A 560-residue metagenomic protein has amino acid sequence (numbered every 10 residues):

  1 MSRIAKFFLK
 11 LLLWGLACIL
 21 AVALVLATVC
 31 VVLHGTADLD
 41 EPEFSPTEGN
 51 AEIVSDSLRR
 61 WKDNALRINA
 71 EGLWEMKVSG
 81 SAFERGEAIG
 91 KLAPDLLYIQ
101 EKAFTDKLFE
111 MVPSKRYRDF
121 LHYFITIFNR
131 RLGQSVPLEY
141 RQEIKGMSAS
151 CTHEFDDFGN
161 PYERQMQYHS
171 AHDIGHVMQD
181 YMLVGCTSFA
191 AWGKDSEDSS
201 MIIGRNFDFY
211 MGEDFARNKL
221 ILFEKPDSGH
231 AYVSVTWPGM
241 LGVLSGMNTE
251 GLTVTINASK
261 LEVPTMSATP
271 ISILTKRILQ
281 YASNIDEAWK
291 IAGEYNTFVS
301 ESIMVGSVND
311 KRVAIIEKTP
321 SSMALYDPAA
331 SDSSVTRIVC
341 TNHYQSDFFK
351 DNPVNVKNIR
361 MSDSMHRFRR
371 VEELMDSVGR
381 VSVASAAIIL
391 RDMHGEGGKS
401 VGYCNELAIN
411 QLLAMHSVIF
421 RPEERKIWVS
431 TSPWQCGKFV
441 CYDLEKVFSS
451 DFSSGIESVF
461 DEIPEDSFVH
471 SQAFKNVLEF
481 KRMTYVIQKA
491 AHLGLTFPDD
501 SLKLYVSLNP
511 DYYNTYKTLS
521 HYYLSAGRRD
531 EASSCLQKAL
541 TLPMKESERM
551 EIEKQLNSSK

Functional and structural regions predicted by a protein language model:
M1-L24: N-terminal Sec-pathway targeting helices
F8, L12, D227-G229, V233-V235 (+5 more regions): Mixed-charge, polar/low-complexity N-terminal
L9, L13, Y123, A190 (+8 more regions): Short, well-ordered helical secondary-structure segments
V22-Q179, L279-I315, P320-M323, A329-S534 (+2 more regions): C-terminus-biased signal that marks the final domain/tail of proteins
R164-L274, L413-M415, I419, I427-S430: Internal mixed beta-strand/loop scaffold within catalytic domains of large alpha/beta enzymes
